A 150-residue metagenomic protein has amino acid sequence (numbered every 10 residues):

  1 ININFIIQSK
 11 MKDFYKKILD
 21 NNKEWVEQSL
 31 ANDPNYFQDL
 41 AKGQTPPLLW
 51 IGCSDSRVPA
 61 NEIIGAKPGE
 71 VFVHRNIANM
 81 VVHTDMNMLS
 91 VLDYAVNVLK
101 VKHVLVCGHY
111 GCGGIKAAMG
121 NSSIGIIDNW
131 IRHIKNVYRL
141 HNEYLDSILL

Functional and structural regions predicted by a protein language model:
I1-K10: Short, Lys/Arg-enriched N-terminal segments with co-localized hydrophobic residues within the first ~10-30 amino acids
M11-P46, A78-K102, G113-L150: Divalent-metal-activated hydrolytic enzyme cores
S29-E70: N-terminal short beta-loop-beta anion/metal-coordinating cradle
P46, P59, K102, C107-G108: N-terminal hydrophobic or amphipathic segments with adjacent small-residue motifs that include Sec signal peptides
I51, A60, V73, K116 (+1 more regions): Ubiquitous "structural anchor" signal
I51-C53, R75, L105-H109: Short beta-strand segments
P68-N79: Glycine/charged-rich beta-loop-alpha catalytic/anionic-binding loops adjacent to active sites
